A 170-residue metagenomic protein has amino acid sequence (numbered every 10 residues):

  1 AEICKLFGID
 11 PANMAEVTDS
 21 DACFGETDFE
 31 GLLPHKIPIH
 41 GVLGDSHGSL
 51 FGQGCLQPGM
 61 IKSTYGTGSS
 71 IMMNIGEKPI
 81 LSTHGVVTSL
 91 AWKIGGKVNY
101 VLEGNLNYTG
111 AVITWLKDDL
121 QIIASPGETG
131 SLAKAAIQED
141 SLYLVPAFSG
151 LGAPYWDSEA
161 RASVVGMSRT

Functional and structural regions predicted by a protein language model:
E2-P11: Phosphate/pyrophosphate-binding loops at sites that engage ATP/ADP/AMP, CoA/4′-phosphopantetheine, polyphosphate
K5-L6, T27-T170: Active-site core segments that coordinate phosphate-bearing ligands/cofactors across diverse enzyme families
A12-V17, P126-G127: Residue-level detector of family-conserved "landmark" positions at structurally sensitive sites
E16-F24: Gly/charged, well-structured mid-domain segments that form the phosphate/adenylate-handling core of ATP-dependent
